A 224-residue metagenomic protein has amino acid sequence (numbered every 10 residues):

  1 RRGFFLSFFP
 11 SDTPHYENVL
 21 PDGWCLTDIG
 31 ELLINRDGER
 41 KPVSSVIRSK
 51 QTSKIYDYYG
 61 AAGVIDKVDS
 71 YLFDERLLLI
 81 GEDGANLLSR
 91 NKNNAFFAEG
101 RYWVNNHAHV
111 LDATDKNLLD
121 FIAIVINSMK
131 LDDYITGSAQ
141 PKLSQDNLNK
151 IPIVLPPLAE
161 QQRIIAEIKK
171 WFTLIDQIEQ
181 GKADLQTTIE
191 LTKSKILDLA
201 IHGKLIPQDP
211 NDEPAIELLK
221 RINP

Functional and structural regions predicted by a protein language model:
R1-L6, I122-L131, I135, A139 (+2 more regions): S-adenosyl-L-methionine
R1-L6, P42-R48, V64-D69, N94-E99: Intrinsically disordered, low-complexity boundary segments flanking structured domains
F8-P42, S49-G60, K150, L158-I165 (+6 more regions): Non-catalytic DNA-recognition/assembly elements of restriction-modification systems
N18-G23, V46-Q51, V68-L72, G100-Y102 (+1 more regions): A general structural signal for short secondary-structure junctions and capping/turn motifs
G60-N127, T136-A139, L143-L148: A short beta-sheet element
D209-P210: Charged, heptad-repeat coiled-coil alpha-helices that serve as long linker/dimerization "arms" in large NTP-dependent
